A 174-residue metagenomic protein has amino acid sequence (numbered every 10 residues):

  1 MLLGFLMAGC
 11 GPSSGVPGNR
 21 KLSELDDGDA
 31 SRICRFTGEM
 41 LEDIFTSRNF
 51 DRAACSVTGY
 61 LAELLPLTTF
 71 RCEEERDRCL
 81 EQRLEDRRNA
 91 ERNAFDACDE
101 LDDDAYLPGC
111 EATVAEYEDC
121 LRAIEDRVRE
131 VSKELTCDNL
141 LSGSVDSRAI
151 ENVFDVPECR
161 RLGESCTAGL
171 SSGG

Functional and structural regions predicted by a protein language model:
M1-G174: Signals and flexible motifs at protein termini associated with secretion
